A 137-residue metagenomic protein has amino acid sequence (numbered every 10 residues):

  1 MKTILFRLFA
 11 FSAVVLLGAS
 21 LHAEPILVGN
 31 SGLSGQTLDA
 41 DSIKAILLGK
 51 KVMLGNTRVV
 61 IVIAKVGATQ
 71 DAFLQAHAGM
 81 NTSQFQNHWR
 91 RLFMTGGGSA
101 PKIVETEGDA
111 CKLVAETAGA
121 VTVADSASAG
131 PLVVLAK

Functional and structural regions predicted by a protein language model:
M1-F9: Bacterial N-terminal signal peptides that target proteins for export
L8-F11, L21: Cleavable N-terminal signal peptides
A10-A13, E116: Residue-level detector of alpha-helix boundary/anchor positions
A13-V14, T122: Detector for intrinsically disordered, low-structure N-terminal pre-sequences
L16-E24: Sec/Tat signal peptide C-region and signal peptidase I cleavage site
A23-K137: Flexible loop/hinge segments at secondary-structure junctions
